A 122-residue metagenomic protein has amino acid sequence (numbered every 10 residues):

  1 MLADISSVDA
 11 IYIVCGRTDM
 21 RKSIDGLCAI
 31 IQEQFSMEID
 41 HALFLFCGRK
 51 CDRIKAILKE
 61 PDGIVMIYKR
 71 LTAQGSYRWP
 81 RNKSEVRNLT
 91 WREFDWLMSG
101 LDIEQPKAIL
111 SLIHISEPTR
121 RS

Functional and structural regions predicted by a protein language model:
M1-M20: Predominantly extracellular/luminal regions of secreted and cell-surface proteins, especially disulfide-bonded
L27, Q32-E33: Beta-rich ligand-recognition domains in immune and ubiquitin systems
M37-C51: Conserved interaction-surface patches within small, structured recognition/assembly domains
I57, P61-R78: Compact nucleic-acid interaction/catalytic patches
Q74-N88: An anionic, turn-rich surface loop/hairpin at beta-sheet edges that serves as a generic interaction/coordination patch
S84-L112: Well-ordered alpha/beta subsegment
I113-S122: Single conserved hydrophobic/aromatic residue that forms the stacking wall/gate of nucleotide- or nucleobase-binding
